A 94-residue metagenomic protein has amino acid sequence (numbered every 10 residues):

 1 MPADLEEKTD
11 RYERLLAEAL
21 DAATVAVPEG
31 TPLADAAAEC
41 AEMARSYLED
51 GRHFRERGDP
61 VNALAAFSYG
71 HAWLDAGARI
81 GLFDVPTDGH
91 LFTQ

Functional and structural regions predicted by a protein language model:
M1-Q94: Long, charged/polar, soluble alpha-helical segments
